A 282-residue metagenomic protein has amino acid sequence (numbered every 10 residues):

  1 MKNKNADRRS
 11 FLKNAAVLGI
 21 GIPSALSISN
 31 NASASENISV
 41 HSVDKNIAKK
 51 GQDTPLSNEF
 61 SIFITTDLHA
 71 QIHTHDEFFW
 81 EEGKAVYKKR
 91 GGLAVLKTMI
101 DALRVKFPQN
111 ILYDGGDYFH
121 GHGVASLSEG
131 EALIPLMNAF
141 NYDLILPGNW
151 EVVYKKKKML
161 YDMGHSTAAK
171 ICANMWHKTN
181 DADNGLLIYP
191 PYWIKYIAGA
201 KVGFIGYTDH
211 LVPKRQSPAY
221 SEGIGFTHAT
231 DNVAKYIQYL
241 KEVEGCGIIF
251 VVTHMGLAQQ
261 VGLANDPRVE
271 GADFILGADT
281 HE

Functional and structural regions predicted by a protein language model:
N3, R8-P23, S27-E282: Acidic, metal/ion-coordinating pockets
